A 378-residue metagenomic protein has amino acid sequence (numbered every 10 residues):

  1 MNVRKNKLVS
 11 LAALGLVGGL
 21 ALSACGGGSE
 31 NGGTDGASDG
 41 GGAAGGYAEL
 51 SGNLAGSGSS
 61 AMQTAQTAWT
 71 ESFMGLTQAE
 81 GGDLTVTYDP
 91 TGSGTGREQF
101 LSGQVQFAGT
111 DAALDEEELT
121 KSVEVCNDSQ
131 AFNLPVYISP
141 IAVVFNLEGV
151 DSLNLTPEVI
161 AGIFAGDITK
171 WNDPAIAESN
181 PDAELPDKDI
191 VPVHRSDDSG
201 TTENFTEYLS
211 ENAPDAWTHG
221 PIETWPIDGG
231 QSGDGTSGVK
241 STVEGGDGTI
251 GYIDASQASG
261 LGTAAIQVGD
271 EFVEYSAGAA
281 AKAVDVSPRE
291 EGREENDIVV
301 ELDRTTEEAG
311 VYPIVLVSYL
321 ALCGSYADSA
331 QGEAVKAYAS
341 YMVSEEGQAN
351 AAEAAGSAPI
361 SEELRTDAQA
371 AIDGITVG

Functional and structural regions predicted by a protein language model:
N2, S10, G27-S29, G45-S51 (+2 more regions): Extracellular/periplasmic juxtamembrane helices and adjacent flexible linkers that interface with membrane partners
K7-V17: Sec-dependent N-terminal signal peptides
G19-A24: C-terminal motif of bacterial Sec signal peptides marking the signal peptidase cleavage site
G41-A177, T236, K240-T242, I253-S259: N-terminal segment of the mature folded domain
T67-A79, L101-V105, A113, F145-G149 (+9 more regions): Sec-exported extracytoplasmic/periplasmic mature domains
R97, D198-E290: Ligand-binding pocket segment of bilobal, Venus flytrap-like solute-binding proteins
P140-V144, V150-S237: Extracytoplasmic ligand-binding site segments that recognize negatively charged/polar headgroups
E271-E333: C-terminal lobe and pocket-closing loops of periplasmic/extracytoplasmic Venus-flytrap solute-binding proteins
